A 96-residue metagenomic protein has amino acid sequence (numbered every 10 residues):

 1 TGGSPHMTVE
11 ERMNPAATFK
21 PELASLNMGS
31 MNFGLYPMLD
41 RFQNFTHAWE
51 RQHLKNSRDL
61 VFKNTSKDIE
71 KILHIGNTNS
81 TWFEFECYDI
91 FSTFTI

Functional and structural regions predicted by a protein language model:
G2-T95: Conserved anion-binding
